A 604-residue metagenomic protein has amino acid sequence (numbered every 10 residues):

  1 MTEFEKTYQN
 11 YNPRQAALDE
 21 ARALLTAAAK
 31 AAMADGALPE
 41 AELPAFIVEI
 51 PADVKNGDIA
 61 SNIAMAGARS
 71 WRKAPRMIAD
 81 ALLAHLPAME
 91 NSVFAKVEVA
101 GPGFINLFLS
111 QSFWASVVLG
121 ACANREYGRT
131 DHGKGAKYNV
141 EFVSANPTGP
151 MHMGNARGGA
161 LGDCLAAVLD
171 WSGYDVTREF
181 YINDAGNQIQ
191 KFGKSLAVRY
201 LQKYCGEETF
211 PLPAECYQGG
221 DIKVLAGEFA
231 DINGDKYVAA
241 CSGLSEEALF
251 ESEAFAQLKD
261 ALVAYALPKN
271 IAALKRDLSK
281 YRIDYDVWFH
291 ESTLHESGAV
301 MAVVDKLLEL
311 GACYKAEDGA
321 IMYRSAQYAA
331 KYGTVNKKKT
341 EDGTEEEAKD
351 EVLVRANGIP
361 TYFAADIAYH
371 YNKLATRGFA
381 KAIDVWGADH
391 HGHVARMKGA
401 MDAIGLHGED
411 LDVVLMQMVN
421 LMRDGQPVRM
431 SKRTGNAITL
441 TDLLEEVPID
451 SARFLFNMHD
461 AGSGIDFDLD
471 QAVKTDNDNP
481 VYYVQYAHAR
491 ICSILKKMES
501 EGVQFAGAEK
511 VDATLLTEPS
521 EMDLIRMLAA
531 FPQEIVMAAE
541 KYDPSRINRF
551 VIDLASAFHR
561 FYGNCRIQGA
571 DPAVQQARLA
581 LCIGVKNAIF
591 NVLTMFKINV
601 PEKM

Functional and structural regions predicted by a protein language model:
T2-A115, R129-M604: Non-catalytic interaction-recognition regions
S116-A121: Short, charged, solvent-exposed linker or helix-capping segments at domain edges/interfaces that act as flexible hinges
